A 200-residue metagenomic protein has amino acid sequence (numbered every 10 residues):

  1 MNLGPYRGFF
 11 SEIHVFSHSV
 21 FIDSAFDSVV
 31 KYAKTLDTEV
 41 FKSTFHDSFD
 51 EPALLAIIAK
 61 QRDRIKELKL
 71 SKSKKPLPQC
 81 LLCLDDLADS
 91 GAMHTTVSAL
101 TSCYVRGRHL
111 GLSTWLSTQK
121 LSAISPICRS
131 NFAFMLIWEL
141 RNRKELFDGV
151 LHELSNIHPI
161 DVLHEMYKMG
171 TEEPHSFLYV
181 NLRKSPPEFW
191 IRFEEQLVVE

Functional and structural regions predicted by a protein language model:
M1-E12, H18-I22, F26, H46-D161: Conserved P-loop NTPase motor cores
F16, T35, E39-S43: Clamp-loader machinery-focused feature within the broader ASCE/P-loop NTPase space
A25-T35: Short, aromatic/basic amphipathic alpha-helical patches
V30, L151, F193-L197: Short intrinsically disordered coil segments
H152-E172, L178: Surface-exposed, charged/polar loop-rich segments that form substrate/cofactor-binding or regulatory interfaces
T171-E200: Conserved P-loop NTPase motor module
